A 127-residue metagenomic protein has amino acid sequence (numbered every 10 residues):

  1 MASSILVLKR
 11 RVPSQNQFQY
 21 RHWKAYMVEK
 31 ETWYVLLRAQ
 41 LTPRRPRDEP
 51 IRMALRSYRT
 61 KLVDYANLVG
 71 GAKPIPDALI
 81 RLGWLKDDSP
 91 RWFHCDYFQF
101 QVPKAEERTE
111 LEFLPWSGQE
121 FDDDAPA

Functional and structural regions predicted by a protein language model:
M1-A127: Catalytic phosphate/metal-binding cores of nucleic-acid and nucleotide-processing enzymes, i.e., regions that mediate
